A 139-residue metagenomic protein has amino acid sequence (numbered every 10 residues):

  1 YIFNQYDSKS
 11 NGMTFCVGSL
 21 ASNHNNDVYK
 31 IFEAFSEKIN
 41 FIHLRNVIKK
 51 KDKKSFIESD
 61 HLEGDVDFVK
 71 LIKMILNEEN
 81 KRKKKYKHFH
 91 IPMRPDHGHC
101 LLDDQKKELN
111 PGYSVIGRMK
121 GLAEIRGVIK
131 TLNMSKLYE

Functional and structural regions predicted by a protein language model:
Y1-E139: Histidine-acidic metal/acid-base catalytic patches
